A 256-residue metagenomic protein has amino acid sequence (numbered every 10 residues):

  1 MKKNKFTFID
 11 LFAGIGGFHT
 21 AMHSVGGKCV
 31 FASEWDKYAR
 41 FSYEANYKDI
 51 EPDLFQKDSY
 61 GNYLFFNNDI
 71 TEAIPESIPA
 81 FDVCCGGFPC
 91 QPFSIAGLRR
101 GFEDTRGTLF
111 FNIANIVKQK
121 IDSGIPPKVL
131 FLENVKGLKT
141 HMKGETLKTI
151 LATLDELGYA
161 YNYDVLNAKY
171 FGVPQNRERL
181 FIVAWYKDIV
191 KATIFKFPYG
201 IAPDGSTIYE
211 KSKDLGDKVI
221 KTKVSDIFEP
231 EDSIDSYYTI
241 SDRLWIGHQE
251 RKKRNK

Functional and structural regions predicted by a protein language model:
K2-P127, K136-K148: Core alpha/beta nucleotide-donor-binding catalytic domains of modification enzymes
A73-F81, I95-K256: Class I S-adenosyl-L-methionine
